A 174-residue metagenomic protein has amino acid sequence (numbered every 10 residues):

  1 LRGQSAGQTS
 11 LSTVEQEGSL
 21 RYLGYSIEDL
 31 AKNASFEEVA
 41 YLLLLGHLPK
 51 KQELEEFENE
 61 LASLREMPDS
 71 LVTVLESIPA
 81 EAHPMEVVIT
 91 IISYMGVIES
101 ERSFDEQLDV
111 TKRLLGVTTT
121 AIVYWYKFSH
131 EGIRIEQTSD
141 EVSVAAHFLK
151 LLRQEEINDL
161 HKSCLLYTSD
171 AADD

Functional and structural regions predicted by a protein language model:
L1-D69, P79-S93: N-terminal domain-start signal
G7-Q8, E17-G24, A145-E155, D159 (+1 more regions): Active-site flanking loop/helix segments enriched in acidic
K50, L54, E81-M85, Q107-T111 (+4 more regions): Generic structural signal for well-ordered, non-membrane alpha-helical segments in soluble metabolic enzymes
Q52-S63, R102-R113, G132-D140: Short alpha-helical "patches" and their helix-cap loops
E55-E76, T138-V142, A146, S169: Helical catalytic core of nucleic-acid polymerases
S70-A121, W125, S129, I133: Active-site cavity-forming subdomains of large catalytic enzyme subunits
T120-I157: Long amphipathic alpha-helical segments that form oligomerization/scaffold cores
Y167-D174: Conserved small/polar residues in nucleotide/adenosyl-binding loops
